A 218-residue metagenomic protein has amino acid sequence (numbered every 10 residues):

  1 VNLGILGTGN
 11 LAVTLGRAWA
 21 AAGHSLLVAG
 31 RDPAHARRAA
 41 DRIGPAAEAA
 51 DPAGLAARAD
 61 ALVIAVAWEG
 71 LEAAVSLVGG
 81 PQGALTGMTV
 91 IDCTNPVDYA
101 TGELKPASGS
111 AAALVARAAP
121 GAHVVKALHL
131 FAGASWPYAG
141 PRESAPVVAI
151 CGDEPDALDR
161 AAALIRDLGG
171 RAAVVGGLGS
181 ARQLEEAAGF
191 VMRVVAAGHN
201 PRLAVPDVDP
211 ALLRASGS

Functional and structural regions predicted by a protein language model:
V1-N2, T89, V147: Residues that mark the start of a beta-strand
V1-P45, A50: NAD(P)+-binding Rossmann beta1-loop-alpha1 motif at the extreme N-terminus of oxidoreductases
L3-I5, I64, I150: Hydrophobic Val/Ile/Leu positions in short beta-strands of Rossmann-like dinucleotide-binding domains
G44-Y99: Rossmann-like NAD(P)-binding element
A49, H123-L128, A173-V175: General beta-strand structural signal in soluble alpha/beta enzymes
T86, C93-P141: Rossmann-fold NAD(P)-binding glycine/threonine-rich loop
P146-S218: Active-site-lining helix/loop region of Rossmann-like oxidoreductase modules
